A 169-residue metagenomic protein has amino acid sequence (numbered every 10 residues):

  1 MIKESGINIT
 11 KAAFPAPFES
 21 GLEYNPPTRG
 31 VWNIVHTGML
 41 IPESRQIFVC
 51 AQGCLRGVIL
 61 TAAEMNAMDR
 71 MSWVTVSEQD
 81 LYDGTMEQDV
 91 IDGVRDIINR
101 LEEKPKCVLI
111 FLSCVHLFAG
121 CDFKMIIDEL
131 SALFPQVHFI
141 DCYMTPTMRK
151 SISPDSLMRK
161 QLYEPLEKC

Functional and structural regions predicted by a protein language model:
M1-C169: An N-terminal assembly and electron-transfer interface module characteristic of large anaerobic redox and radical
